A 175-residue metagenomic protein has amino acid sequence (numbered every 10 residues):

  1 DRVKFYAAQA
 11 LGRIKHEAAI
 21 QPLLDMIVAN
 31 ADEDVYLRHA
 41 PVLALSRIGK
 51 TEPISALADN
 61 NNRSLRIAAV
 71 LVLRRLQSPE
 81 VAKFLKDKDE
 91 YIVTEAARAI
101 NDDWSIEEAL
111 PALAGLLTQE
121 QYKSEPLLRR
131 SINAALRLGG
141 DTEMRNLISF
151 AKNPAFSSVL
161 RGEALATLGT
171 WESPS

Functional and structural regions predicted by a protein language model:
D1, P22-N30, I54-N61, A82-K88 (+2 more regions): Alpha-solenoid HEAT/Armadillo-like helical repeat scaffolds in large eukaryotic proteins
R2-H16, V35-R47, A56, R63-F84 (+4 more regions): Structural detector for internal amphipathic alpha-helices that build alpha-solenoid repeat scaffolds
I20, T51, S78, A109-L110 (+1 more regions): Core helices of alpha-solenoid repeat scaffolds
